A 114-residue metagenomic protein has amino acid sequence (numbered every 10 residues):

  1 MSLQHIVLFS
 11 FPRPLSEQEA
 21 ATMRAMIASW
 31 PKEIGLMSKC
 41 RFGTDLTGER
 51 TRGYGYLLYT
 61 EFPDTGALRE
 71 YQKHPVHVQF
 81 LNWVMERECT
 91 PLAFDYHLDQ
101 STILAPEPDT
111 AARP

Functional and structural regions predicted by a protein language model:
M1-Y56, P63-K73, C89, Y96-P114: Short S/T/G/P-rich N-terminal loop/turn motif that feeds into the first structured element of a domain
Q72, L81-V84: Short, flexible helix/strand-to-coil boundary loops that buttress conserved ligand/catalytic motifs in alpha/beta
W83-E86, F94: Nudix hydrolase/Nudix homology domain
